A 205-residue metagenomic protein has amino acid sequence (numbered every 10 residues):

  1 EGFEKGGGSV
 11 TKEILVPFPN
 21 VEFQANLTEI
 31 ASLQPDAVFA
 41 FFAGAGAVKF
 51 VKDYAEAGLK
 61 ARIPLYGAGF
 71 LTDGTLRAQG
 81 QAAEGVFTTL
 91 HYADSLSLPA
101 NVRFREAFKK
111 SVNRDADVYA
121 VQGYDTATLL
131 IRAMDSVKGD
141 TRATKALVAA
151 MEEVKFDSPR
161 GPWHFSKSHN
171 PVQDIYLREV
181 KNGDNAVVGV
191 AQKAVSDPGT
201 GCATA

Functional and structural regions predicted by a protein language model:
E1-A205: Extracytosolic ligand-binding ectodomains
